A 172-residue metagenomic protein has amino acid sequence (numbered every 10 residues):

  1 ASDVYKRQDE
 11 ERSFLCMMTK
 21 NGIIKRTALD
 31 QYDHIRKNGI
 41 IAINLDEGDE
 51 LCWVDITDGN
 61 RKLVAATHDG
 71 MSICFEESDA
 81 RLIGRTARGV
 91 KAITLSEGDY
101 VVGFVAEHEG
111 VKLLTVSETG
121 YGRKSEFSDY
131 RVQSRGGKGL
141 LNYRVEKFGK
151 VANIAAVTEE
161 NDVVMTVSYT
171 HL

Functional and structural regions predicted by a protein language model:
A1-Q8, T170-H171: Conserved small/polar residues in nucleotide/adenosyl-binding loops
K6-E11, M17-K20, I35, L45-G48 (+8 more regions): Low-complexity, polar/charged sequence tracts that form flexible coils or short amphipathic helices and often embed
L15-Y32, V54-D55, K62-A80, L113-Y130 (+1 more regions): A structural feature that tracks compact, well-ordered secondary-structure segments with a strong bias toward
I35-E50, R135-E146: Solvent-exposed beta-strand/loop surfaces of large extracellular or lumenal domains
H68, I93-E97, E118, L140-E146: Positively charged
A80, G89-K91: Polar interaction faces of repeat-based domains
V102-G103, R131-I154: Intrinsic, low-complexity N-terminal interaction/targeting segments
